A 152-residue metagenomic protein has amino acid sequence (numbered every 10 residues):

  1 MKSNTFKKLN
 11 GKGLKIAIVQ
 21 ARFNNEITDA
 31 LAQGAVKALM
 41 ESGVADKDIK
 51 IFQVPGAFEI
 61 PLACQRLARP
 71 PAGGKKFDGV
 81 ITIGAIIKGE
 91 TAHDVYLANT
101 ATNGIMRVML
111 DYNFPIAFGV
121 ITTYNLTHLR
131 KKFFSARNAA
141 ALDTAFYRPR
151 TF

Functional and structural regions predicted by a protein language model:
M1-K15, A136-A139, T144-A145: N-terminal presequence-like segments and the immediate start of the first folded domain
K7-P55: Glycine-rich phosphate/diphosphate-binding loop of Rossmann-like nucleotide-binding domains
R22-F23, V54, A85-I86, I121-L126: Short, ordered loop/turn segments at secondary-structure junctions
D29-A30, P61-C64, T91-V95, H128-K132: Short, well-ordered secondary-structure micro-motifs
S42-K75: Active-site rim loops that border cofactor/substrate pockets in soluble metabolic enzymes
I51, F77-I83, P115-T122: Short beta-strand segments at enzyme active-site cores
A63-I105, M109: Glycine-rich phosphate-binding loop
D94-F152: C-terminal binding/interaction regions
